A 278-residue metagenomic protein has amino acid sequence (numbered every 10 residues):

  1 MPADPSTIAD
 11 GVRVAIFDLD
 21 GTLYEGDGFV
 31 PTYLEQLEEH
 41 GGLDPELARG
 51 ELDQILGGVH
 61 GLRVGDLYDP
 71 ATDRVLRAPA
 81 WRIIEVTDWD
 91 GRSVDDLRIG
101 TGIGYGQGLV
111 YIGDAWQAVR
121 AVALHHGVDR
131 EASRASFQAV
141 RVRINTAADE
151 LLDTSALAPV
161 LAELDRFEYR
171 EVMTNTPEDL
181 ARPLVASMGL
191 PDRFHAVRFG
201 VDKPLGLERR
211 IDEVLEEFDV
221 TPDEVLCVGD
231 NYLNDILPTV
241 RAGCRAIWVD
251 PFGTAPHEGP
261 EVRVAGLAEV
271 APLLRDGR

Functional and structural regions predicted by a protein language model:
M1-R13, A158-A162, E171-R278: Asp-based, Mg2+/Mn2+-dependent phosphohydrolase catalytic module
P2-Q54, H60-L67: Active-site neighborhood of HAD-like aspartate-dependent phosphohydrolases
G11, I16, I112-G113, N145-E171: Short, acidic loop-to-helix structural element flanking the phosphoryl-transfer center in phosphate-processing enzymes
F29, A115, R210: Catalytic-loop motifs flanking and including active-site residues across diverse enzymes
G41-D53, G127-Q138, D192-R193: Short, surface-exposed acidic
G58-R143: A metal-dependent, Asp-based hydrolase signature
G106, A147-A148, P222-D223: Short, contiguous strand/loop micro-motifs
